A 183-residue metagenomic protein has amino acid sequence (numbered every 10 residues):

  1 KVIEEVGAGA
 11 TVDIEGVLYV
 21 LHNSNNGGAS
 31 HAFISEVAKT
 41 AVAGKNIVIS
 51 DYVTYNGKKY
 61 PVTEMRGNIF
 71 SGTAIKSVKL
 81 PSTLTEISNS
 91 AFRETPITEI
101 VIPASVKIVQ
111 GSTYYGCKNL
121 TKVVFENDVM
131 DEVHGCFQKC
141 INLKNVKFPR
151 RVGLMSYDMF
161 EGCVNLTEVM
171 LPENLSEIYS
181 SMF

Functional and structural regions predicted by a protein language model:
K1, C136-F137: Conserved "repeat-terminator" motif of extracellular CCP/Sushi domains
K1, E177-F183: Low-complexity/repetitive intrinsically disordered segments
I3-A38: Short beta-strand/loop segment at the start of cytosolic alpha/beta domains
N23-N25, A41-E64, G72-E86, T95-I108 (+3 more regions): Structural signature of tandem-repeat unit edges
A32, E132-V133: Generic hydrophobic alpha-helical segments
V37-T40, C136: Extracellular, surface-exposed repeat architectures
